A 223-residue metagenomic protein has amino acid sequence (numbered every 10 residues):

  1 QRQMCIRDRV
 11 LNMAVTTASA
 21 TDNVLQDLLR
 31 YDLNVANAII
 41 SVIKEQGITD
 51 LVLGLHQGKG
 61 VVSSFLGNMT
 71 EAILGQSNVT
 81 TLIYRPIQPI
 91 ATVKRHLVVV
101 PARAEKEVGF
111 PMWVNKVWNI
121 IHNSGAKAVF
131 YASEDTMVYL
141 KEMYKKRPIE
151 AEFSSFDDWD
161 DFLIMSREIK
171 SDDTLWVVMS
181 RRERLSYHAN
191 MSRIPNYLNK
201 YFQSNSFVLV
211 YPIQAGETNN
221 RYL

Functional and structural regions predicted by a protein language model:
Q1, G67, A72-S77, P89-F130 (+1 more regions): Short acidic/Ser/Thr-enriched loop-to-helix initiation segments
R2-I6: Short, small-residue-biased leader/transition segments that mark boundaries at the very start of proteins
D8-N12, M137: Short, surface-exposed alpha-helical segments at coil->helix boundaries
N12-V24, W118-S124, E142-E150: Short helix-loop-beta junction
M13, A38, M112-K116: Well-ordered alpha-helical segments embedded in enzymatic catalytic cores
L25-I40, E134, E150-E168: A short, well-structured beta->alpha microelement
I43-T92, E168-L223: Gly/Ser-rich helix-loop-strand patches that form or flank binding pockets for ribonucleotide-derived cofactors
V129, K141-R147, D161, R182 (+1 more regions): Extended alpha-helical "rod" scaffolds
